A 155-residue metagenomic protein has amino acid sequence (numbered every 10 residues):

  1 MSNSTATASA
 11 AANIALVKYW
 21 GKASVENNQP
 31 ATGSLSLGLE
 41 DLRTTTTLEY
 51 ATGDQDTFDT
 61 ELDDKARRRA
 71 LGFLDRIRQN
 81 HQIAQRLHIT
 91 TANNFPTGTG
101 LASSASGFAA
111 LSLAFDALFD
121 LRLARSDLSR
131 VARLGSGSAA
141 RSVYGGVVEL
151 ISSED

Functional and structural regions predicted by a protein language model:
M1-T99, L113-L123: ATP-binding N-lobe of GHMP and related small-molecule kinases
A102-S103: Active-site nucleophile and cofactor-binding loops and adjacent substrate-binding regions of central metabolic enzymes
S106-L118, G135: Stable alpha-helical structural segments in soluble proteins, enriched in small hydrophobic residues
G107, L111, R122-R130: Histidine/cysteine- and/or acidic
D127-D155: ATP-dependent small-molecule kinase catalytic core of the GHMP/sugar-kinase superfamily and closely related
